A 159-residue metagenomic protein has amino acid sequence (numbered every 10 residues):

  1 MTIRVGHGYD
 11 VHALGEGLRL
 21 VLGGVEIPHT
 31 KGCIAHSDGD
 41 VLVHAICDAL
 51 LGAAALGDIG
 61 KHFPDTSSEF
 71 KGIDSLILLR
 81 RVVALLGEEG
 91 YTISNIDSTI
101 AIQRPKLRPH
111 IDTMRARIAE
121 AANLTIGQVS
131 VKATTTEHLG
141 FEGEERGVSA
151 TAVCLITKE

Functional and structural regions predicted by a protein language model:
M1-T2, E159: Short, low-complexity, intrinsically disordered N-terminal peptides in bacterial proteins
T2-M114, A121-A122: RNase III-family endoribonuclease catalytic core
R108-P109, H138-F141: Short active-site-adjacent structural elements
A116-I118, S149-A150: Short, structured secondary-structure boundary patches
T125-Q128: Short acidic capping loops at alpha-helix termini that bridge into adjacent secondary structure
V131-T135: Pyridoxal 5′-phosphate
E142-E159: C-terminal edge-of-domain segments
